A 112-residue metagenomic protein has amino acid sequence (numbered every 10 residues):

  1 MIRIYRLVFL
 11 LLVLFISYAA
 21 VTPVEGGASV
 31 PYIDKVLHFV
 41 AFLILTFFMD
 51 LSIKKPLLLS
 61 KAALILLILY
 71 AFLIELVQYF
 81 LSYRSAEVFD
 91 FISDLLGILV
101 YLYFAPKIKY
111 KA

Functional and structural regions predicted by a protein language model:
M1-L51, A63, L67: "…centered on the first transmembrane helix and the immediately adjacent amphipathic helix/loop
M1-T22, F89-A112: Terminal transmembrane helix and immediately flanking juxtamembrane interfaces of multi-pass membrane proteins
T22-P23, K54, S82-Y83: Short helix-capping/hinge motifs at transmembrane helix termini and TM-loop junctions
S29-K35, L76-L96: Interfacial helix-loop-helix junctions of multi-pass membrane proteins
A41-K55, G97-K109: Membrane-interfacial alpha-helical segments at the cytosolic side of multi-pass membrane proteins
F48, S52, L69, L73 (+3 more regions): Residues within alpha-helical transmembrane segments of multi-pass membrane proteins, especially transporters, ion
L57-F72: Membrane-embedded alpha-helical segments that form the functional core of polytopic membrane enzymes, especially those
